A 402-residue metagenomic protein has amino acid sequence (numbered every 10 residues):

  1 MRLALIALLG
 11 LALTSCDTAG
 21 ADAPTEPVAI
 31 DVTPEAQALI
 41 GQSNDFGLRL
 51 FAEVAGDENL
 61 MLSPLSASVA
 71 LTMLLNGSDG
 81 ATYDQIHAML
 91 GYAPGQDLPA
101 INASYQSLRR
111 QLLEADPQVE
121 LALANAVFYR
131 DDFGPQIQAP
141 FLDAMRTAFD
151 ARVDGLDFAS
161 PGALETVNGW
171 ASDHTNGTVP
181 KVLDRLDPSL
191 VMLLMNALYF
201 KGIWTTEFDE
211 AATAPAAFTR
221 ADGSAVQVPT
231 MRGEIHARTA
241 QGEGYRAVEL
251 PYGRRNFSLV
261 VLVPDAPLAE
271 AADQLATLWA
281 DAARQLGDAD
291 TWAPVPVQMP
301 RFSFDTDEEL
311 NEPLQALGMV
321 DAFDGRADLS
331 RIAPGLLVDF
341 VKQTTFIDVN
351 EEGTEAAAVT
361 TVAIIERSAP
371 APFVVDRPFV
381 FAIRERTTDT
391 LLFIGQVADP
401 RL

Functional and structural regions predicted by a protein language model:
A4-S15: Bacterial N-terminal signal peptides
C16-F158, R386, V397: Detector for small/aliphatic-rich hydrophobic stretches
N59, V191-M192, N256-S258, V380 (+1 more regions): Beta-sheet entry/capping signal
Q96-P267, D281, Q285-S368: Non-catalytic, conformational "gating/processing" segments within enzyme and secreted inhibitor domains
L268-A269, L391: Short beta-strands and strand-coil junctions in structured, solvent-facing domains, enriched
F340-L402: C-terminal soluble interaction/assembly domains
